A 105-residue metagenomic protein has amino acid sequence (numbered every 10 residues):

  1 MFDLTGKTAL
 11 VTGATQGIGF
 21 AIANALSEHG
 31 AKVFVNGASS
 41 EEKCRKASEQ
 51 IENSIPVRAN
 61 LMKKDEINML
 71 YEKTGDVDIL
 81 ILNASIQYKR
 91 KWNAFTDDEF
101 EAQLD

Functional and structural regions predicted by a protein language model:
M1-L10: Flexible N-terminal pre-Rossmann segment of NAD(P)-dependent oxidoreductases
T8, T15-G17: Conserved glycine-rich cofactor-binding loop
T12, V77-S85: Rossmann-fold scaffold of SDR-type NAD(P)-dependent oxidoreductases
F20, N24, E28: Residues forming the Rossmann-fold NAD(P)(H) cofactor-binding site
H29-R45: Conserved glycine-rich Rossmann-like NAD(P)H-binding loop of the short-chain dehydrogenase/reductase
E41-E42, V57-L70, D97: The beta1-alpha1 cofactor-binding region of Rossmann-like NAD(H)/NADP(H)-dependent oxidoreductases
A47-E52: Short, conserved SAM-binding/catalytic segment of Class I S-adenosyl-L-methionine-dependent methyltransferases
K91-L104: Substrate-binding pocket helix/loop in short-chain dehydrogenase/reductase
